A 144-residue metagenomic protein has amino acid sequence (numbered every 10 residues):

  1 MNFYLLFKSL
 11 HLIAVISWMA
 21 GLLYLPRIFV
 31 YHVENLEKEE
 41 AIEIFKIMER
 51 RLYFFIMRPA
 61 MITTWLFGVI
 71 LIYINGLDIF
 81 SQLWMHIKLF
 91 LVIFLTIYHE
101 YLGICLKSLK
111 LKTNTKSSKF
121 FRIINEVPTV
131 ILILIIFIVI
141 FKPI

Functional and structural regions predicted by a protein language model:
M1-I144: Polytopic transmembrane helical bundles with strong interfacial aromatic enrichment
